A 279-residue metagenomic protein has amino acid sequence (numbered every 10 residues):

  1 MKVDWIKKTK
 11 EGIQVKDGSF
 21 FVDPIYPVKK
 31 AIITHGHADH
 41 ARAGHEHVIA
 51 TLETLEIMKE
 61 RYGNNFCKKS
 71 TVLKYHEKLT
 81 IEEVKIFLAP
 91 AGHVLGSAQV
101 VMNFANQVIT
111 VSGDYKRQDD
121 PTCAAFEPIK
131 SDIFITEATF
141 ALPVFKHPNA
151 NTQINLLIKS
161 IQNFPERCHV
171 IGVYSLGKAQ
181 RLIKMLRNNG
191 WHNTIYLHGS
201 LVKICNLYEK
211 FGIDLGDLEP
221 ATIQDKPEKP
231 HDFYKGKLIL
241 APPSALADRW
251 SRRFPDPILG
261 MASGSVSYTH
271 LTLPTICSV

Functional and structural regions predicted by a protein language model:
K2-K16, F21-Y26, K30, A38-C168 (+2 more regions): His/Asp/Glu-rich metal-coordinating catalytic cores of metallo-dependent phosphodiesterases/hydrolases acting on
I25, V173-L176, H198-G199, L240-A245 (+1 more regions): Structural motif
T34, T269: Conserved adenylation A10 loop of the ANL superfamily
H37, F126-P128, M185-G190, G212-I213 (+1 more regions): Short, solvent-exposed amphipathic alpha-helical segments in soluble enzyme and RNA/protein-processing domains
I133, R167-V170, T194, G236-L238 (+1 more regions): Residue-level preference for the first positions of well-ordered beta-strands
L157-R167, V173-Q180, K184-T222, K229: Hard-cation-handling environments
L207-S263: A contiguous, basic/glycine-rich beta-loop/short-helix subdomain that forms a polymer-engagement track
H270-V279: Single conserved hydrophobic/aromatic residue that forms the stacking wall/gate of nucleotide- or nucleobase-binding
